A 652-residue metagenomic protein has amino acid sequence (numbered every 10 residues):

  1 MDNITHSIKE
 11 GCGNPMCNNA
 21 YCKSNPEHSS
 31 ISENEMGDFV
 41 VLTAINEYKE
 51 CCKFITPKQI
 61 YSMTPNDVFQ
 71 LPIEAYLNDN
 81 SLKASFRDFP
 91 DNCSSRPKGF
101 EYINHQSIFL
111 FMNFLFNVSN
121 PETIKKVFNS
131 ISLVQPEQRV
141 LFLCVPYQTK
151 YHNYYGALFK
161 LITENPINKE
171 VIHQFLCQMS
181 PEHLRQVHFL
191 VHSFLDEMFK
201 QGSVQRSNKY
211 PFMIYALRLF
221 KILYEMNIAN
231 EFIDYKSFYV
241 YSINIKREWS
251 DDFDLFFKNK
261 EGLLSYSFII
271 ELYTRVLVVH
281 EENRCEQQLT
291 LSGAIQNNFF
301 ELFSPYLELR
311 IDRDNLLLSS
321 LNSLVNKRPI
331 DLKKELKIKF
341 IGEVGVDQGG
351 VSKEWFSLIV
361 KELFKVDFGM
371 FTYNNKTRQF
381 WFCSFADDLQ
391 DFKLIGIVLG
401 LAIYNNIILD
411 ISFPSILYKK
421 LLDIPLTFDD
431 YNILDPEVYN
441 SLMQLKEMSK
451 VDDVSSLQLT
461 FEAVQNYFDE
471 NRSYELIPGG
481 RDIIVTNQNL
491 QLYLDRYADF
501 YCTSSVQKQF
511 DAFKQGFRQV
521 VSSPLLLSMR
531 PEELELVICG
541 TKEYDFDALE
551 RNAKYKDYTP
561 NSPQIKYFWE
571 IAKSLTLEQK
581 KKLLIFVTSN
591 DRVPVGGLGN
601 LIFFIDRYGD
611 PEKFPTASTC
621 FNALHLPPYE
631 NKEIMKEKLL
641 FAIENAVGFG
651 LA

Functional and structural regions predicted by a protein language model:
M1-S132, Y147-K150, G156, K160 (+5 more regions): Long, Ser/Thr/Pro/Gly-rich and/or acidic low-complexity regions in intracellular
E137-V140, Y154-A157: Intrinsically disordered, low-complexity, charge-biased terminal/linker regions in eukaryotic proteins
